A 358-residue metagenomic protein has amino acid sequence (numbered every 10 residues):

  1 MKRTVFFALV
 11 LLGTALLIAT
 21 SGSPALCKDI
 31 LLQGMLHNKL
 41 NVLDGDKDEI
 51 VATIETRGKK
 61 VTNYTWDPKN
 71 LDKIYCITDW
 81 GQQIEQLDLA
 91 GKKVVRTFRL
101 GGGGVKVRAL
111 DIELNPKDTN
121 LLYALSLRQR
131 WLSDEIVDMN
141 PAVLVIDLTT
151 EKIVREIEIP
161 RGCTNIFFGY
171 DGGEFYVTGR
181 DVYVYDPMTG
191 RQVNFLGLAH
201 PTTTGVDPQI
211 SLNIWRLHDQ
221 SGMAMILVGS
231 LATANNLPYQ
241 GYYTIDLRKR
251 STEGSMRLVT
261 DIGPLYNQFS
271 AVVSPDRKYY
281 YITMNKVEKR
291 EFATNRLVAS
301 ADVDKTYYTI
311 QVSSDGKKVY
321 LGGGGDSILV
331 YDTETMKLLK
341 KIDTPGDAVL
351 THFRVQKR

Functional and structural regions predicted by a protein language model:
M1-V10: Bacterial N-terminal signal peptides that target proteins for export
A15, T20-R358: Predominantly soluble domains enriched in secretory-pathway, periplasmic, or organellar proteins
